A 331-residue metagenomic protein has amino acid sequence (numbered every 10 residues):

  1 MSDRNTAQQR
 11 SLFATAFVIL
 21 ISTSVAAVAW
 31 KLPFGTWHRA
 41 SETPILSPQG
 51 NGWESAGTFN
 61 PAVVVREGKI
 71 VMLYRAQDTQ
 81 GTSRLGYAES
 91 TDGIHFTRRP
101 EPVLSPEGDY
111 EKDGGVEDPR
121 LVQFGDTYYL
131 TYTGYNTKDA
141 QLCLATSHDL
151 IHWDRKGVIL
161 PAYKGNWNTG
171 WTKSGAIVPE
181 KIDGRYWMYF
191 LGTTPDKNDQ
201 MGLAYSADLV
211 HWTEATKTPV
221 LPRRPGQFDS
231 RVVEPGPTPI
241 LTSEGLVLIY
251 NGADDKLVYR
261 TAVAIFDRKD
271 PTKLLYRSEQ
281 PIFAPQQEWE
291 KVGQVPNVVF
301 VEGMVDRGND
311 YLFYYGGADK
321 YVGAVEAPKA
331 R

Functional and structural regions predicted by a protein language model:
M1-Q9: N-terminal secretory signal peptides that target proteins for export/translocation
Q9, A16-V18, A29: Short stretches within intrinsically disordered, low-complexity N-terminal or propeptide regions
R10-S11, T79: Compositionally biased, intrinsically disordered low-complexity segments enriched in polar/proline residues
S11-L12, S90: Intrinsic structural disorder/low-complexity segments
A14-S24: Bacterial N-terminal signal peptides
S24-G114, V122-R231, I240-N297, R307-R331: Beta-rich carbohydrate-recognition and catalytic domains
